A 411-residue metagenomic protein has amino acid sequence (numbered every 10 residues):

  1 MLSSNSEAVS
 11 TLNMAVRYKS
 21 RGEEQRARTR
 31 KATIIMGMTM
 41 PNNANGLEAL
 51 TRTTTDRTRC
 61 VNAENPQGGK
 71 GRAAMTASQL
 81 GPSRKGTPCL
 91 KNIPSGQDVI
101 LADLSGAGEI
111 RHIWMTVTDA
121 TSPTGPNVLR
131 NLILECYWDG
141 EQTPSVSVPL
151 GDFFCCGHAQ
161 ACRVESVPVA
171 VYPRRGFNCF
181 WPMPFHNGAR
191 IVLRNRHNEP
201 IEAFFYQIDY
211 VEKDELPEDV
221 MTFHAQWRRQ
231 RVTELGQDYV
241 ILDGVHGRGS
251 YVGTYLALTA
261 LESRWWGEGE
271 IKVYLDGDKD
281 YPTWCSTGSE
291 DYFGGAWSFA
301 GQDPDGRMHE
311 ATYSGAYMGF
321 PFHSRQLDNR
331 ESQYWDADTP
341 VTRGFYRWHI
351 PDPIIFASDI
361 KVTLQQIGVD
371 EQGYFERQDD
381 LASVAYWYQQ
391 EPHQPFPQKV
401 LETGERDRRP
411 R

Functional and structural regions predicted by a protein language model:
M1-S3, M36: Accessible peptide chain termini
S3-S6, S10-N13, R17-R21, R26-R30: Low-acidity, Ser/Thr- and Arg-rich intrinsically disordered low-complexity segments
I35-R411: Beta-strand-centric surfaces of beta-sandwich/beta-rich domains
